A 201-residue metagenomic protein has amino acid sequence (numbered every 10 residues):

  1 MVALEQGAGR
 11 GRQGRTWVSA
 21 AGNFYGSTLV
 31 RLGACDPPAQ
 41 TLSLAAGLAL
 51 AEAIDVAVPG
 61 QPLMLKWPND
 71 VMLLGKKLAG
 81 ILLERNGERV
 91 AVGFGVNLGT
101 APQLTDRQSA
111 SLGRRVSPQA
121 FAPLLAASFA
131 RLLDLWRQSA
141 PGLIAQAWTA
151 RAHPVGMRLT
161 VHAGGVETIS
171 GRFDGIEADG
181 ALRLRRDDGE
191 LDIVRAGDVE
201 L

Functional and structural regions predicted by a protein language model:
M1-V56: N-terminal lobe of the biotin/lipoate ligase/transferase fold
D36-P62, L73-L201: Long, positively charged amphipathic alpha-helical accessory segments at protein N-termini or as interdomain linkers
D70: Conserved active-site carboxylates
